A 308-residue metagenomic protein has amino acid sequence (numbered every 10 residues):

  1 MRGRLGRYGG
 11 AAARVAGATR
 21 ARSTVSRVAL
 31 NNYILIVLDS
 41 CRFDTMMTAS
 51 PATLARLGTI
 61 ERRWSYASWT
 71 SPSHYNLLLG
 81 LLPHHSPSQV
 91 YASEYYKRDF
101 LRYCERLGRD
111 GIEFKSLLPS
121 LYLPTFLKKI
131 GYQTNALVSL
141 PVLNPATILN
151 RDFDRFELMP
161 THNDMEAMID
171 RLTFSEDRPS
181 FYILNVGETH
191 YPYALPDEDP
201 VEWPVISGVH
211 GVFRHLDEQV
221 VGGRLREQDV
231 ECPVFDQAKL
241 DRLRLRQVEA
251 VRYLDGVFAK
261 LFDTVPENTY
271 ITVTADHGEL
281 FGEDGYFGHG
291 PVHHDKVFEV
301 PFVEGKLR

Functional and structural regions predicted by a protein language model:
M1-R308: Catalytic domains that recognize anionic headgroups
